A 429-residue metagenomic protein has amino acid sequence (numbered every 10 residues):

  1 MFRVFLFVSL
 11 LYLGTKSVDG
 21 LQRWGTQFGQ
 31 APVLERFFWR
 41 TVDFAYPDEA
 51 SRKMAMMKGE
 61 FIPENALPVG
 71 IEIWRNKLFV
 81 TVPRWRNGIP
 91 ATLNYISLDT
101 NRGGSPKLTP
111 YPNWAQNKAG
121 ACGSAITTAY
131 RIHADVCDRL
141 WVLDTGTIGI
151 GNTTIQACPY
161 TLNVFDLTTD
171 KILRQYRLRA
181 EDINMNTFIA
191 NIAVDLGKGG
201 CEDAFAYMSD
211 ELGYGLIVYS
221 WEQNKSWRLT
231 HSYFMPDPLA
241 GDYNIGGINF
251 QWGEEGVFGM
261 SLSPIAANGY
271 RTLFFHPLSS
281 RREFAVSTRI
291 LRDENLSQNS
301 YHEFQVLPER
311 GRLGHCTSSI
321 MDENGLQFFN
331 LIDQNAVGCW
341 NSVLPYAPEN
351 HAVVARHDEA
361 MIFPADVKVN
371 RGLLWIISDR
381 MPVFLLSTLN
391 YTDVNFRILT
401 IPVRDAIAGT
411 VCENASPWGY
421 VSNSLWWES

Functional and structural regions predicted by a protein language model:
R23-A91, Y130-R131: Beta-strand-rich domains and repeat architectures in extracellular enzymes and scaffolds, especially beta-propellers
F37-E60, G104-S124, K171-T187, S226-W252 (+4 more regions): Surface-exposed loop and turn segments in beta-propeller and other repeat-based domains that flank or scaffold
F61-W74, G120-L143, E181-A206, M235-T272 (+5 more regions): Beta-rich, blade/repeat-based domains predominating in secreted/periplasmic proteins but also intracellular
L67, I96-G149, I155, Y176-A180: Blade-loop segments of beta-propeller domains
V80-R86, V142-G146, D203-L212, R271-S279 (+2 more regions): Conserved beta-strand positions in repeat-built beta-propeller and related beta-rich domains
A91-N101, A157-D170, Y219-E222, N390-A406: Beta-propeller blade signature
S97-G103, T168, W221-W227, V286-Q298 (+2 more regions): Short loop/turn segments immediately following beta-strands, especially the blade-tip and inter-blade linker loops
D366-S429: Blade-level signature of beta-propeller repeat domains, shared across WD40, Kelch, NHL, RCC1 and BNR/Asp-box propellers
